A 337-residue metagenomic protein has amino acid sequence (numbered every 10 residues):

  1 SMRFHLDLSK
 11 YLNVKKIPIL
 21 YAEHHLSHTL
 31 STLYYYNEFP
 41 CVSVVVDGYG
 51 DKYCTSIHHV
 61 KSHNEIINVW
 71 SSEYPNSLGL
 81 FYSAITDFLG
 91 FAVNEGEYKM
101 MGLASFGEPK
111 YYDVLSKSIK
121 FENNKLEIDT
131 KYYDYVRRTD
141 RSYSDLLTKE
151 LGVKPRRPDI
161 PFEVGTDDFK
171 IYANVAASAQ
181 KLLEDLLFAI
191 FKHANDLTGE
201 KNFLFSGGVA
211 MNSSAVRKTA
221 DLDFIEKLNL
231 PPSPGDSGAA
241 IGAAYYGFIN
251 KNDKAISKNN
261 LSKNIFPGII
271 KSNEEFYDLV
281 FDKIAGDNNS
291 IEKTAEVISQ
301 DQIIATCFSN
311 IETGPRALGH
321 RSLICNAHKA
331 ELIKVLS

Functional and structural regions predicted by a protein language model:
H5-N13, I17-Y21, L26-P158, F162-T166 (+4 more regions): Flexible beta->alpha loop and helix N-cap segments adjacent to enzyme active/binding sites
I19-A22, G165-D185: Short acidic-aromatic active-site loops that bind/stabilize oxyanions
K61, K170-I171, N195-D196: A short alpha-helix capping/helix-coil boundary motif
A177-F203: Phosphate/ATP-binding catalytic cores across multiple sugar-kinase/actin-like superfamilies, primarily ASKHA
